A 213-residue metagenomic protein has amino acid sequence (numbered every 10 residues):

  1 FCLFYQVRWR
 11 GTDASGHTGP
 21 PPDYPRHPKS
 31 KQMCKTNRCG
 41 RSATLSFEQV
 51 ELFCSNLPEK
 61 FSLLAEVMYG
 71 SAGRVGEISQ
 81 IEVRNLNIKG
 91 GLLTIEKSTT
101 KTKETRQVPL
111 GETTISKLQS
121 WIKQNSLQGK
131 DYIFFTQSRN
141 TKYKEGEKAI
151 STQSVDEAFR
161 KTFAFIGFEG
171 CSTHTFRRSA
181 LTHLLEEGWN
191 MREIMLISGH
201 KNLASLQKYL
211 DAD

Functional and structural regions predicted by a protein language model:
F1-P20, L110, V155: Non-catalytic DNA-binding core/recognition domains of DNA-processing enzymes
A14-L52, Q137-E147: Flexible interdomain linker/hinge and immediately adjacent N-terminus of the catalytic tyrosine-recombinase domain
A43-V75: Basic, Lys/Arg- and aromatic-enriched nucleic-acid-binding interface segment
S55, V108, D156-L196, H200: Short, basic (Lys/Arg/His-rich) helix/loop patches that form interaction surfaces in the mid-to-C-terminal regions
M68, S79, M195: The alpha-helix within a helix-turn-helix
S71, Q80-S116: Conserved tyrosine-mediated DNA breakage-rejoining catalytic core shared by Y-recombinases
T99, S198-D213: Catalytic-site neighborhood detector that most strongly recognizes the C-terminal catalytic loop/helix of tyrosine
T100-S120, D131-R160: C-terminal catalytic core of Y-nucleophile DNA break-rejoin enzymes
